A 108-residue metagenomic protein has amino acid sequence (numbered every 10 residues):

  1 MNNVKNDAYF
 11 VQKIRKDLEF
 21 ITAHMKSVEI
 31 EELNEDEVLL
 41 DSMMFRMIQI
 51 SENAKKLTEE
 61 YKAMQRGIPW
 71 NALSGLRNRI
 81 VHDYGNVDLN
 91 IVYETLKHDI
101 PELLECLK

Functional and structural regions predicted by a protein language model:
M1-K108: Solvent-exposed interaction patches of small proteins and small membrane subunits
